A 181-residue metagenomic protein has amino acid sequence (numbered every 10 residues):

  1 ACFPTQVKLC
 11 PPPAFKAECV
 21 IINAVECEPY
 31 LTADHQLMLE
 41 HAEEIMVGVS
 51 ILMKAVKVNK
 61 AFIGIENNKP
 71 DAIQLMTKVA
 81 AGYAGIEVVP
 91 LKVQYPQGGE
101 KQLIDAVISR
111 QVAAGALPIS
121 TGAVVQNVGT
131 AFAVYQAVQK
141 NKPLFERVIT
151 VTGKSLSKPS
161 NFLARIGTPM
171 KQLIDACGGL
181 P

Functional and structural regions predicted by a protein language model:
C2-A17: Short amphipathic alpha-helices and their capping/turn segments at secondary-structure boundaries
C10, N59-M170, A176-P181: Hydrophobic alpha-helical positions that pack around
A14-V25, V47: N-terminal glycine-rich anion-binding loops that anchor highly charged ligand groups
V20-D34, S155: Gly-rich Lys/Arg/Thr-decorated short loops/hinges at beta-loop-alpha junctions or inter-strand turns that position
V25-L31, V56-K57, Q111-V112: Acidic/polar active-site rim loop that often engages polyanionic ligands
C27-E28, I51-A55, F62-N68: Short connector loops at secondary-structure junctions
A33-E44, R165: Short alpha-helix boundary/capping segments
L39-A55: Histidine-anchored nucleotide/phosphate-binding helix
